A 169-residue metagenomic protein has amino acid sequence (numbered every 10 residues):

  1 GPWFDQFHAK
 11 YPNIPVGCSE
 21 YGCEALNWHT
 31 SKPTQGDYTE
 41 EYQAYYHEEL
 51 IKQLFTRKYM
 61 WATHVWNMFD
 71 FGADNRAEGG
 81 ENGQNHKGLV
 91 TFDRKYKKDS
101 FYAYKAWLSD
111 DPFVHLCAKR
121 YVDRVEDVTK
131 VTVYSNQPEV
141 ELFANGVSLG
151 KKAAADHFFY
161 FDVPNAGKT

Functional and structural regions predicted by a protein language model:
G1-A153, D162-T169: Extended substrate-binding grooves/exosites of carbohydrate-active enzymes
